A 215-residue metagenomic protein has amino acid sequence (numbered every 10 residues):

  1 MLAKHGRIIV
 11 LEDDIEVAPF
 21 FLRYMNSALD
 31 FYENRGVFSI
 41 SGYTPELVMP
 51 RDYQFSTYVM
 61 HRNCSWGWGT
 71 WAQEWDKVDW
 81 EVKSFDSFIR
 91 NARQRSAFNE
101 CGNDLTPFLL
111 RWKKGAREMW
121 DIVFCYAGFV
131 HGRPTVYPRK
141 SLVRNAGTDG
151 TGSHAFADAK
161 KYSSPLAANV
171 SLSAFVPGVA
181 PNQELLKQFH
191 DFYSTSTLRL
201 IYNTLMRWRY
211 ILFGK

Functional and structural regions predicted by a protein language model:
M1-V10, I15-K215: An acidic/histidine-cluster motif and surrounding catalytic segment that typifies divalent-metal-assisted enzyme active
